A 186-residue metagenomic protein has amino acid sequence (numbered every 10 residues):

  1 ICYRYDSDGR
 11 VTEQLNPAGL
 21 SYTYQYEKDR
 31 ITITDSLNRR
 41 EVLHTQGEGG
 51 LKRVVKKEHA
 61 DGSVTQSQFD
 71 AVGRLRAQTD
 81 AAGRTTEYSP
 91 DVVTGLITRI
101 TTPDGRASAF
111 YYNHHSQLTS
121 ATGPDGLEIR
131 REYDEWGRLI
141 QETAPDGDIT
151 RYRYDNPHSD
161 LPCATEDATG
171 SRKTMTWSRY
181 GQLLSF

Functional and structural regions predicted by a protein language model:
I1-F186: Extended charged/polar low-complexity repeat regions
